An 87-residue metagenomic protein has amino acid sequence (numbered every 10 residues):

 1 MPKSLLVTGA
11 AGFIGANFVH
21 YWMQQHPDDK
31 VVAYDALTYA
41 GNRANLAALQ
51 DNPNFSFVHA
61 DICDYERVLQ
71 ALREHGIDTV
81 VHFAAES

Functional and structural regions predicted by a protein language model:
M1-S87: N-terminal Rossmann-like NAD(P)+-binding domain of SDR-like oxidoreductases, especially those catalyzing
